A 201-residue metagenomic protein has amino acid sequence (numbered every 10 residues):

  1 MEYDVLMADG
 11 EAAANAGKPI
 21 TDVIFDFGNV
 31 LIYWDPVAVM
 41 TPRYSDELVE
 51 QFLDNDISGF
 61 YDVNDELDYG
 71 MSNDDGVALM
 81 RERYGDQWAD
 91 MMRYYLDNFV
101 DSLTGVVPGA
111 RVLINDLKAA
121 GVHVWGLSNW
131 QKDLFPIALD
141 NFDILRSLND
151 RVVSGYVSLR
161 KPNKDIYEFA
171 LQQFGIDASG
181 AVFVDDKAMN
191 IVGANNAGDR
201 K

Functional and structural regions predicted by a protein language model:
E2-G59, N196: Active-site neighborhood of HAD-like aspartate-dependent phosphohydrolases
A16-P19, A119-V122, F174-G180: Glycine-rich phosphate-binding loop signature in dinucleotide/nucleotide-binding domains
P19-D22, W88-W125, K164: Short, acidic loop-to-helix structural element flanking the phosphoryl-transfer center in phosphate-processing enzymes
D22, R160-A188: Conserved Lys-Pro-Asp/Glu-containing loop-to-beta segment of HAD-superfamily phosphomonoesterases, centered on
D26-N29, G70, L117, G126 (+2 more regions): Generic structural signal for small/hydrophobic residues in well-ordered secondary structure, especially within
N64-Y95: A metal-dependent, Asp-based hydrolase signature
A110-Y156: Substrate-recognition/cap helix-loop segment adjacent to the acidic, metal-dependent catalytic center of Asp-based
F135, I191-V192: Short alpha-helix immediately C-terminal to the canonical SAM-binding loop
